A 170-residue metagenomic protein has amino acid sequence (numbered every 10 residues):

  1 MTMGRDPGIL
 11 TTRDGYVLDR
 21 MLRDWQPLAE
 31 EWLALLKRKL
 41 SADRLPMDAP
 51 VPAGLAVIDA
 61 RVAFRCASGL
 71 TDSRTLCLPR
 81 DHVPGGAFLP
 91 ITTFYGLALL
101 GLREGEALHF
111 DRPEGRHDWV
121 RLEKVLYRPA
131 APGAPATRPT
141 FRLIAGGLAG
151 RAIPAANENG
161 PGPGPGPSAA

Functional and structural regions predicted by a protein language model:
M1-A53: N-terminal intrinsically disordered, low-complexity, charge/repeat-rich segments that act as generic
L35-H82: Long amphipathic N-terminal alpha/beta scaffold segment
L55, F88, A98-G101: Residue-level "contact hotspot" at macromolecular interaction interfaces
L55-A67, T71-R74, E104-F110, E114-Y127: FKBP-type peptidyl-prolyl cis-trans isomerase
V83-F94: Short, structured beta-strand/loop micro-motifs enriched in basic residues and often containing a Trp
Y95-A107: Beta-rich strand-turn-strand
A134-A156: Short hydrophobic short-linear motifs embedded in intrinsically disordered terminal tails or helical linkers
G150-A170: Eukaryotic intrinsically disordered, low-complexity regulatory regions
